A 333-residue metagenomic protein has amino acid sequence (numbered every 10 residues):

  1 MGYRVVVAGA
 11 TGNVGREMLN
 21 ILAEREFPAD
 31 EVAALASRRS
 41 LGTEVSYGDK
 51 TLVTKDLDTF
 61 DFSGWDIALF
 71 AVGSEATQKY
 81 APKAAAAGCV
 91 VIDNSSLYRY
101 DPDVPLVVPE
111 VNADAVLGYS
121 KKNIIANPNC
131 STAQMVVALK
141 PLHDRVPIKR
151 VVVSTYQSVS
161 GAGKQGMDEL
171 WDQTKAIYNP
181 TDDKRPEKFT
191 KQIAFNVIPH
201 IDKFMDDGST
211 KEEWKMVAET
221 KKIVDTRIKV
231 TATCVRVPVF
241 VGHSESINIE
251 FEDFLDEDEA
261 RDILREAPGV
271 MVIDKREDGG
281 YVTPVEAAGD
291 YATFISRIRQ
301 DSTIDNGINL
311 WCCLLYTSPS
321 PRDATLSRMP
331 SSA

Functional and structural regions predicted by a protein language model:
M1-I193, K229, D262, R276-I304 (+1 more regions): N-terminal Rossmann-like NAD(P) cofactor-binding subdomain of oxidoreductases, focused on the glycine-rich
N123-Q134, G208-V217, R322: A glycine-rich, Thr/Ser-enriched phosphate-binding loop motif common to dinucleotide/cofactor-binding enzymes
V197-C234: Oxyanion-binding "anion nests"
V241-S246: Conserved glycine-rich beta-strand-loop-beta hairpin in the small C-terminal domain of fold type I
F251-F254: Helix N-cap motif at beta-to-alpha junctions
E259, L264-I273: A common structural junction motif
Y316-P321: Conserved small/polar residues in nucleotide/adenosyl-binding loops
S327-A333: Hydrophobic alpha-helical segments, chiefly the membrane-spanning helices and signal/signal-anchor peptides
